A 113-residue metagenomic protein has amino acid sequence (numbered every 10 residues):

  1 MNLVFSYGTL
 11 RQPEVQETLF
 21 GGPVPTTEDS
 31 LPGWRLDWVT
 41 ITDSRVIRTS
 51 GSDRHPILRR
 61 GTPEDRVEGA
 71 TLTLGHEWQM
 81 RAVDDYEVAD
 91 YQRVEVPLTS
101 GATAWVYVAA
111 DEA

Functional and structural regions predicted by a protein language model:
M1-A113: Glycine-aromatic micro-motifs
